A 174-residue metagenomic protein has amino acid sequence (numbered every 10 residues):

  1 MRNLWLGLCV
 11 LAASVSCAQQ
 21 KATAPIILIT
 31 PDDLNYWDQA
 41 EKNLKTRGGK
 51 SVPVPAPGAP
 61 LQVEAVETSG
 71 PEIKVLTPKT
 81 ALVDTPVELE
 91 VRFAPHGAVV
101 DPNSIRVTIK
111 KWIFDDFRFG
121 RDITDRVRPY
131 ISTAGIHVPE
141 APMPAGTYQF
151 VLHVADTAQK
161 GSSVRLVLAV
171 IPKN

Functional and structural regions predicted by a protein language model:
Q19-L89, A94, K173-N174: Short, compositionally biased P/S/T/A/G/V-rich stretches that sit at domain boundaries
V91-V99, D156: Extracellular acidic, Ser/Thr/Pro-rich low-complexity tracts
H96-T108: Solvent-exposed loop/turn segments flanking beta-strands in beta-repeat/beta-sandwich domains
F114-P129: Solvent-exposed serine/threonine-rich low-complexity stretches and specific carbohydrate-binding patches
V127-H137: Aromatic sugar-binding surface patches on proteins that engage polysaccharides or sugar-phosphate polymers
E140-T147: Surface-exposed, short loops/turns at beta-strand junctions within beta-sandwich domains
L152-V154: Conserved structural position at the C-terminal beta-strand of extracellular beta-sandwich adhesion modules
S162-N174: Short beta-strand elements
